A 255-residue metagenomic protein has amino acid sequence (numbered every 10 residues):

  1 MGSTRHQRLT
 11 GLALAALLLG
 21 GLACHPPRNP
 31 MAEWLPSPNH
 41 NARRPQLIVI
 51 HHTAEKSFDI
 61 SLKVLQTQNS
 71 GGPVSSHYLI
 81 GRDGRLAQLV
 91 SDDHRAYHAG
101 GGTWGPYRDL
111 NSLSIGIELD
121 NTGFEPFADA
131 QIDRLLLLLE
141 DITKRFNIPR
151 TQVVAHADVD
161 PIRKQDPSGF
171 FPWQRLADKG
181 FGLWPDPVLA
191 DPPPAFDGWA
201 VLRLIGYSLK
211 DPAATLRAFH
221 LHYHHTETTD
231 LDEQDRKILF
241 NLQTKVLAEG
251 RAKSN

Functional and structural regions predicted by a protein language model:
G2-L12: Bacterial N-terminal signal peptides that target proteins for export
T4-R5, A23, V49, V154: Intrinsically disordered, low-complexity regions enriched for glutamine and histidine
L9-T10, A54, V159: Intrinsic structural disorder/low-complexity segments
L12-G21: Bacterial N-terminal signal peptides
C24-P27, A128-N255: Basic/polar, cationic surfaces and motifs that engage anionic cell-wall and phosphate/carboxylate ligands
P27-N41, Q46-L47, A54-T151: Active-site-adjacent loop/helix surface patches within enzyme catalytic domains that shape the substrate-binding cleft
I48-H51, H220: Short, well-ordered secondary-structure micro-motifs within conserved domains or adaptor modules
